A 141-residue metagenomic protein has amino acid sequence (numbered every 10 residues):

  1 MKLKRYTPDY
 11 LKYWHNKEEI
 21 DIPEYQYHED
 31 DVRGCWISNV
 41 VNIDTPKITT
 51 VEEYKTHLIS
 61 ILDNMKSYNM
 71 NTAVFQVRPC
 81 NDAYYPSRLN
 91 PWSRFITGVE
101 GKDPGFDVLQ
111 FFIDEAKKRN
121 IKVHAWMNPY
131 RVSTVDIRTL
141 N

Functional and structural regions predicted by a protein language model:
M1-Y27, C35: N-terminal pre-domain segments of enzymes
Q26-D31, K66-Y68, K117-K118: Extracellular/periplasmic catalytic domains that process cell-envelope and extracellular macromolecules
Y27-V32, W36-K55, I113-D114, A125 (+1 more regions): Active-site-adjacent "subsite" loops/lids of carbohydrate-active enzymes
G34, M65, A73, A116 (+1 more regions): Conserved, mostly hydrophobic/aromatic
V40-E52, L89-F106: The substrate-binding groove and active-site-proximal loops of carbohydrate-active enzymes, especially glycoside
T56-A83: Catalytic domains of carbohydrate-active enzymes, especially glycoside hydrolases
S60, D107-D114, K118: Alpha-helical scaffolding segments of alpha/beta enzyme cores, especially the outer helices of TIM-barrel or partial
Y85-G98, R131-N141: Aromatic- and acidic-residue-enriched segments that line the glycan-binding/catalytic groove of carbohydrate-active
